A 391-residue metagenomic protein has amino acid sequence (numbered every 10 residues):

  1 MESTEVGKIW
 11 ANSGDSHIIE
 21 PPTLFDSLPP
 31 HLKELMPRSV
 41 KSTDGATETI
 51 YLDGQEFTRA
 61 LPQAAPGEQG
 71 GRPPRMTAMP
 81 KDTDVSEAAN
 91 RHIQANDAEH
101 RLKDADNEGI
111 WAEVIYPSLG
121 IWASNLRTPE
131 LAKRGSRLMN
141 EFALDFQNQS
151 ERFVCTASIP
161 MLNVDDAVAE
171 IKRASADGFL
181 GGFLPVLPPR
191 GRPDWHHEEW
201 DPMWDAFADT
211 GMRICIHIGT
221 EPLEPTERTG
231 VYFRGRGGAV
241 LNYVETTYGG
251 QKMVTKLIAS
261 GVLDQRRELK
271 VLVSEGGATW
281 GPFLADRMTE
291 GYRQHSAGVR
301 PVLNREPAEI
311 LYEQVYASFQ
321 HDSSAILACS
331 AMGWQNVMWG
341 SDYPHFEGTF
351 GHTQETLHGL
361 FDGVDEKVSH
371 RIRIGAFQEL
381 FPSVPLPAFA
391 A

Functional and structural regions predicted by a protein language model:
M1-N12, P22-A112, E141-N148, A169-K172 (+7 more regions): Mid-to-C-terminal alpha-helical segments outside catalytic/metal-binding sites
A11-G14, E113-I115, V154-A157, G182-L184 (+4 more regions): Hydrophobic faces of well-ordered beta-strands that scaffold small-molecule active sites in alpha/beta enzyme cores
I18, T220, H345: Short active-site segment of divalent metal-dependent hydrolases/proteases that encodes the spacing between
R75-M253: Active-site gating/metal-coordination segments in enzymes
A176-G181, A208-R213, R266-L269, L311-E313 (+1 more regions): Glycine-enriched alpha-helix->loop->beta-strand junction motifs that scaffold or abut catalytic
I214, I218-P222, I258-P307: Aromatic-lined glycan-binding groove of carbohydrate-active enzymes
T226-E227, F283-A285, A328: Short, well-ordered secondary-structure micro-motifs
V244-M253, I258, H295-I326: Aromatic-anchored helix/helix-loop segment that forms the rim or "lid" of small-molecule/cofactor binding pockets
